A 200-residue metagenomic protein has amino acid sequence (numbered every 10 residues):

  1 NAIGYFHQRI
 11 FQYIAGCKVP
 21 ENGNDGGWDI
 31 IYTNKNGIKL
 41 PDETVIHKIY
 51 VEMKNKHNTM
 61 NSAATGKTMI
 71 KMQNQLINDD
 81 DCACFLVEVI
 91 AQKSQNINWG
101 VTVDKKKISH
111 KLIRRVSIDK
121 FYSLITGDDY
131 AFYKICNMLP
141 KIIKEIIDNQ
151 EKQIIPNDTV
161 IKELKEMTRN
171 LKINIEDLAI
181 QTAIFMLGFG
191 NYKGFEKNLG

Functional and structural regions predicted by a protein language model:
N1-G23: Acidic-basic catalytic patches of nuclease active cores, encompassing PD-(D/E)XK and other metal-cofactor nuclease
A15, I30-G37, P41-N58: Conserved catalytic cores of phosphodiester-cleaving nucleases, focusing on short active-site segments
C17, C82-C84, C136: Generic recognition of cysteine residues
N22, P41-D42, N74-N78: Short, conserved, surface-exposed binding loops centered on an aromatic residue
G23-W28, A64: Basic, glycine-/proline-tolerant helical and adjacent loop/strand elements that line or dock onto nucleic-acid
G26, V45-I46, D79-D81: Short, well-ordered loop/turn elements at secondary-structure boundaries
N55-S123: Catalytic cores of nucleic-acid endonucleases
D119-G200: Non-catalytic C-terminal interaction segments of nucleic acid-processing enzymes
